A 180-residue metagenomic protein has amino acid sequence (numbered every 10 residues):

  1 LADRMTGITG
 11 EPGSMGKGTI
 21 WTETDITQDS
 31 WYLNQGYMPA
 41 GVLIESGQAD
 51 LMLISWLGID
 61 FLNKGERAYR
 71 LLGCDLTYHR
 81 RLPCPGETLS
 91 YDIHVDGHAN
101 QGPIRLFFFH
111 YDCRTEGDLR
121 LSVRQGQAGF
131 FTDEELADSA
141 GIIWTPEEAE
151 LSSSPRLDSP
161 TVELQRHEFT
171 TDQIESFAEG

Functional and structural regions predicted by a protein language model:
L1-G41, L62-R67, T77-P85, D96-F108 (+2 more regions): Non-catalytic linker/capping segments at the edges of enzyme domains
A40-L62: Beta-strand/loop-rich accessory regions of lumenal/periplasmic or secreted enzymes, predominantly carbohydrate-active
L89-V95: Short tryptophan-centered beta-strand motifs in secreted/extracellular beta-sheet-rich domains of glycan-recognition
